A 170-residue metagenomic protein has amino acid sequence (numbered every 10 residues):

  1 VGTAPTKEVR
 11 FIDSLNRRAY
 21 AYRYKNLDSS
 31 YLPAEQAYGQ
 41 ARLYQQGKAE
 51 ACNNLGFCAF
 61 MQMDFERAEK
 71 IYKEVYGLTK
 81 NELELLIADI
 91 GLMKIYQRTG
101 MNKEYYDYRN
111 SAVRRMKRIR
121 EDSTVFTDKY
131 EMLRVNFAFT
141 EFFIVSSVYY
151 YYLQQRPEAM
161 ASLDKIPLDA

Functional and structural regions predicted by a protein language model:
V1-A170: A "functional boundary" signal
